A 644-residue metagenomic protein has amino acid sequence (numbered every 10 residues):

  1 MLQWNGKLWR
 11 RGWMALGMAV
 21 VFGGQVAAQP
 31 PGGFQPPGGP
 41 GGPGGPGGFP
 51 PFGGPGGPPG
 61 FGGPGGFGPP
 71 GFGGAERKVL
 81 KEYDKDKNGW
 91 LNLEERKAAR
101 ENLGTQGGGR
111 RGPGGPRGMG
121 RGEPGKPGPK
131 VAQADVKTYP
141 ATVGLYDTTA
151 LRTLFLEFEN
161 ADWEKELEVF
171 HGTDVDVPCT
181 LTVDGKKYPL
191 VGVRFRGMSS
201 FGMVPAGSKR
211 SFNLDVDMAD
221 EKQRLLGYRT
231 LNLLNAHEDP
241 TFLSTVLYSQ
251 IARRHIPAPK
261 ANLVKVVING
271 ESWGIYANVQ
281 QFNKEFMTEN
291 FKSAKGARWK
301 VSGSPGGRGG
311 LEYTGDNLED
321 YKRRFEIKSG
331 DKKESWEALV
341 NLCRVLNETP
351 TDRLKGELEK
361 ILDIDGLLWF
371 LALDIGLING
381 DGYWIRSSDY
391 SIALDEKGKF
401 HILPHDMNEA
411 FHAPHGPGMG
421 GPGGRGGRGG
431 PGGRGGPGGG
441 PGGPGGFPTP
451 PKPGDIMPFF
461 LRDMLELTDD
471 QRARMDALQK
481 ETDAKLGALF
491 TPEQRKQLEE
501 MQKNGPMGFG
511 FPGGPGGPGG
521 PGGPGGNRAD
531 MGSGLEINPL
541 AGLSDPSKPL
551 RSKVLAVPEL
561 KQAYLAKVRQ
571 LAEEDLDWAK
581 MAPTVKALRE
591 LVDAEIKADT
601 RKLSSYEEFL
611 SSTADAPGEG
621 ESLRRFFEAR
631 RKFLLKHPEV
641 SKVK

Functional and structural regions predicted by a protein language model:
L2-L16: Bacterial N-terminal signal peptides that target proteins for export
L2-W4, F22-G33: N-terminal acidic, proline/glycine-rich, low-complexity intrinsically disordered segments
L8-R10, L91, L156, P422: Intrinsically disordered, low-complexity repeat segments enriched in small/polar residues
W13-Q25: Bacterial N-terminal signal peptides
Q29-K81, K97-M464, D470, A477-E481 (+2 more regions): Phosphate/dinucleotide-binding and metal-coordinating scaffold of catalytic cores in nucleotide-dependent enzymes
D84-N88, N92, D381, T468: Acidic carboxylate motifs that coordinate Ca2+ or other divalent cations, activating on Asp/Glu
